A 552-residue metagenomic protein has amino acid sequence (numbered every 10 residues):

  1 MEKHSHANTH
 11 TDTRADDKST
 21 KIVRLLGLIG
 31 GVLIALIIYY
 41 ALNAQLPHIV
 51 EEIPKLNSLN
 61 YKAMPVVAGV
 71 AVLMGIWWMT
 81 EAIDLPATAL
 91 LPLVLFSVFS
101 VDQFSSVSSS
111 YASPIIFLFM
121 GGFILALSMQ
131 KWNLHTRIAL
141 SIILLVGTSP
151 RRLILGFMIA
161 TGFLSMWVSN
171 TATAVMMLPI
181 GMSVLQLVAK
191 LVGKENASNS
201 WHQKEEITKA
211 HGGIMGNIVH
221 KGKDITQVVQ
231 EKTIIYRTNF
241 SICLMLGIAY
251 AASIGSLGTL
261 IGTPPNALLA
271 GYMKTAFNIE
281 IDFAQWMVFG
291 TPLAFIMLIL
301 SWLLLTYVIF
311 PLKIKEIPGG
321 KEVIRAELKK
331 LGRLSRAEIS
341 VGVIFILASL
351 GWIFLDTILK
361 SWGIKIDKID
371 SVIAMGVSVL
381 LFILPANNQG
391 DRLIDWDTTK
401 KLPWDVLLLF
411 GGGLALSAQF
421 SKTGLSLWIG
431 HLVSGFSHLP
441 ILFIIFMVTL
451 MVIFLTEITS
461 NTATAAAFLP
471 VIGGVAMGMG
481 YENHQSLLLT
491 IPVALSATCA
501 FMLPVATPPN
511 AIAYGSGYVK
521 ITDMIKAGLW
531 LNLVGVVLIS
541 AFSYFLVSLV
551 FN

Functional and structural regions predicted by a protein language model:
M1-L118, T275-I281, Q285-H431, T449 (+2 more regions): Hydrophobic transmembrane alpha-helices of multi-pass small-molecule transporters
L56, L73, T80, P86-N199 (+6 more regions): Membrane-embedded alpha-helical segments and adjacent helix-loop junctions characteristic of multi-pass solute
N60-M64, A82, Y111, M129 (+16 more regions): Alpha-helix capping and helix-loop boundary segments enriched in small/acidic/polar residues
A89-L93, T171-Q186, M245-A249, G258-A276 (+5 more regions): Re-entrant/interfacial helical elements at transmembrane boundaries that shape and gate the permeation pathway
F119, R151-F163, K190-G255, I281-F289 (+2 more regions): Alpha-helical transmembrane segments of multi-pass membrane proteins
N133-A139, A189-H202, E206, H211-T226 (+3 more regions): Juxtamembrane interface elements at the cytosolic ends of transmembrane helices in multi-pass membrane proteins
A160-V168, M177, G247-L269, Q285-L305 (+5 more regions): Membrane-embedded alpha-helical segments of transport systems, primarily multispan ion/solute transporters
I358-W362, Q389-L393, Q419-I429, I441-F446 (+6 more regions): Extended hydrophobic-aromatic, low-complexity segments
